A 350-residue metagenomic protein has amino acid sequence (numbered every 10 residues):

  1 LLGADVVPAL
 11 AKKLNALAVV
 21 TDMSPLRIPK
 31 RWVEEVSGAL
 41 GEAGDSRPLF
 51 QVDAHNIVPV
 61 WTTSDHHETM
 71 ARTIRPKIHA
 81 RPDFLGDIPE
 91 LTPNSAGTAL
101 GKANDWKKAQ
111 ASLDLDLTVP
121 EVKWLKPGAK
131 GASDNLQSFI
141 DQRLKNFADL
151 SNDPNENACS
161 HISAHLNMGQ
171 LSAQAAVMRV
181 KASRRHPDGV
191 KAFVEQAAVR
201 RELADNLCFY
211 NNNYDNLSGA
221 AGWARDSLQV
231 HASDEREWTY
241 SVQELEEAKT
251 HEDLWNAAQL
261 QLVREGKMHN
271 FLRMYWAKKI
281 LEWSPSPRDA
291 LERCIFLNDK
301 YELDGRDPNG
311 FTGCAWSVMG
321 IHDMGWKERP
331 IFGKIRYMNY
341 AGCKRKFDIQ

Functional and structural regions predicted by a protein language model:
L1-T92, G189, L260, K279-G313: Trp/Phe/Arg-rich N-terminal binding region typifying the photolyase-homology
A4-P8, F147-L150, S227-A232: Short hydrophobic/aromatic-rich motifs at helix boundaries and adjacent loops
D22-S24, V52-A54, K77, F139 (+3 more regions): Structured loops at beta-to-helix junctions and adjacent beta-edge loops in soluble globular domains
I28, G128-G131, T250, L254: Soluble or luminal CAZymes and related metallo-dependent hydrolases
D45-R47, P59-W61, D65-W223, K346-Q350: Glycine/tryptophan-enriched, flexible segments
D153-I349: Active-site-proximal binding-pocket segments
